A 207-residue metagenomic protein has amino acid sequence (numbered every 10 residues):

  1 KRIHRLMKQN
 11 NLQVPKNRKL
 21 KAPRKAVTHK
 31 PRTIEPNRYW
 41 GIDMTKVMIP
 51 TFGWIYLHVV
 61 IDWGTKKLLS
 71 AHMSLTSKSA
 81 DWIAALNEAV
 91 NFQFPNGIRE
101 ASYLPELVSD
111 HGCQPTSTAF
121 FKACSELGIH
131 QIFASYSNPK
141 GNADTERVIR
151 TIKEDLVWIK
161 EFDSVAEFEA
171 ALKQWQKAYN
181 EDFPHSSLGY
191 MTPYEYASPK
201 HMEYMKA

Functional and structural regions predicted by a protein language model:
K1-Y39, Y194-M202: Basic, flexible linker segments flanking DNA-binding modules in nucleic acid-interacting mobile-element proteins
I3, D43, K66, L86 (+8 more regions): Mobile genetic element proteins and their domesticated derivatives, centered on retroelements and DNA transposons
K19, L104-H111, S125-D144, K160-D163: RNase H-like polynucleotidyl transferase catalytic core
R32, S125-I129, T151-A207: C-terminal domain-tail junction helix/linker
N37, L57, K78, W82 (+5 more regions): Hydrophobic (often cysteine-bearing) scaffold residues that line and stabilize catalytic clefts of nucleotide/cofactor
R38-L69, L75-S77: An active-site-proximal beta-strand-loop segment
G53, H72-R99: Active-site beta-loop-alpha junctions of metal-dependent nucleic acid enzymes, especially the RNase H-like/DDE
L86, I98-S117, P139, M191-Y194: Acidic/histidine-rich, metal-coordinating catalytic segments
